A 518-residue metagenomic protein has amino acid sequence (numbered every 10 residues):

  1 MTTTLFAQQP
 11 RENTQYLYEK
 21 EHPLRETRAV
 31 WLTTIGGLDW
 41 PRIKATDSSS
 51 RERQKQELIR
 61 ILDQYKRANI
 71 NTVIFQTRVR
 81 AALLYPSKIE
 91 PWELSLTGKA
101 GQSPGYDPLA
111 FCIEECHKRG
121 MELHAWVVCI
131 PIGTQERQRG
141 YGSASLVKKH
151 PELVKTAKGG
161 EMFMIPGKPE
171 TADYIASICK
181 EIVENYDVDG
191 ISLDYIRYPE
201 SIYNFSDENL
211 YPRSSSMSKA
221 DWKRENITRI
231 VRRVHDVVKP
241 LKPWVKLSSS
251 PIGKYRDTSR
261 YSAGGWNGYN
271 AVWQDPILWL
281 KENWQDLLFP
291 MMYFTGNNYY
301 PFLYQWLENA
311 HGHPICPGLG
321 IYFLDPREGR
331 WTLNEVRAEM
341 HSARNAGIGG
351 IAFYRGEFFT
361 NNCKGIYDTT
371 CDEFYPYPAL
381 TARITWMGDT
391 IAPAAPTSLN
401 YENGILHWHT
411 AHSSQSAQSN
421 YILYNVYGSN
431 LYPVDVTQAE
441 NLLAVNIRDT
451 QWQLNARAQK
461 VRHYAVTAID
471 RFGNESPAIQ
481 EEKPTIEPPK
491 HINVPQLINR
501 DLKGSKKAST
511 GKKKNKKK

Functional and structural regions predicted by a protein language model:
R25-T27, T33-Q56, E114, A125 (+2 more regions): Active-site-adjacent "subsite" loops/lids of carbohydrate-active enzymes
R53-A82, N185-D189, L278: Catalytic domains of carbohydrate-active enzymes, especially glycoside hydrolases
L83-G98, P131-K158, I196-S215, R260-N267: Aromatic- and acidic-residue-enriched segments that line the glycan-binding/catalytic groove of carbohydrate-active
E170-G312: Active-site neighborhood of glycoside hydrolase catalytic domains
W273-Y299, H313-M387: Substrate-binding cleft of secreted/luminal carbohydrate-active enzymes
N403-Q418: Conserved aromatic anchor
W452-E475: Beta-strand-rich modules
I469-R500: Extracellular fibronectin type III
